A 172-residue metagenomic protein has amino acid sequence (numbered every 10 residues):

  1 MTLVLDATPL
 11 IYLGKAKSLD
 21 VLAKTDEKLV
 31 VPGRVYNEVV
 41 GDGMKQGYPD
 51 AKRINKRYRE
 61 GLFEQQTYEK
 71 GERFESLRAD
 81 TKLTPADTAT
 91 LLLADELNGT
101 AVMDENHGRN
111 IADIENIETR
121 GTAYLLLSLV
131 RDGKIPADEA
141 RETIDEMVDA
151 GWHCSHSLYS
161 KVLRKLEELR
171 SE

Functional and structural regions predicted by a protein language model:
T2-L93, L97-G99, S157, L163 (+1 more regions): Active-site-proximal, substrate-binding regions of enzyme catalytic domains and RNA-binding/basic surfaces
P9-L10, R34-Y36, A123-D132: Short, acidic/turn-prone active-site loops that include or flank metal/cofactor- and phosphate-binding residues
G41, D113, R131-D132, D149: Short Asp/Glu-rich motifs
Q46-D50, T119-G121, D138: Short, hinge-like loop/turn segments at secondary-structure boundaries
L91-Y124: Acidic, metal-binding active-site segment of PIN/NYN-like and related structure-specific nucleases
L97-V102, V130-A137: Short helix-capping/linker segments at secondary-structure and domain boundaries
L127, I135-E172: Long, charged alpha-helical interface segments
